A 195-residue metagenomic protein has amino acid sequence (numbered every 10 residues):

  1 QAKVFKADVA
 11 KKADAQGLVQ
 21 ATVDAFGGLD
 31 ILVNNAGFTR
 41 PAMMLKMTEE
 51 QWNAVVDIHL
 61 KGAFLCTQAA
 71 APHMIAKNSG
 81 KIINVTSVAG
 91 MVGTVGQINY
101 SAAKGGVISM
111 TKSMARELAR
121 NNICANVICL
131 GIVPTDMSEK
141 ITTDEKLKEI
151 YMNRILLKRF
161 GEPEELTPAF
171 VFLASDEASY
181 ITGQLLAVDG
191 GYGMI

Functional and structural regions predicted by a protein language model:
G28, A119, C124, I181-G183: Short, small/polar-rich loop/turn modules that mediate ligand/substrate recognition or access, typified
M43-M44, T48-V56, L147, Y151: Substrate-binding pocket helix/loop in short-chain dehydrogenase/reductase
T67, A103, T111: Active-site helix of classical SDR
P72, R116-R120, S179: Alpha-helical segment proximal to the catalytic Tyr-Lys
S87: Residue(s) in the substrate-gating loop at a strand-loop-helix junction that position the organic substrate next
V92-V95, A169-V171, T182-I195: Short C-terminal tail/terminal secondary-structure segment of NAD(P)H-dependent dehydrogenase/reductase domains
V127-L130, E149-E177, I181, G190: C-terminal helical subdomain
